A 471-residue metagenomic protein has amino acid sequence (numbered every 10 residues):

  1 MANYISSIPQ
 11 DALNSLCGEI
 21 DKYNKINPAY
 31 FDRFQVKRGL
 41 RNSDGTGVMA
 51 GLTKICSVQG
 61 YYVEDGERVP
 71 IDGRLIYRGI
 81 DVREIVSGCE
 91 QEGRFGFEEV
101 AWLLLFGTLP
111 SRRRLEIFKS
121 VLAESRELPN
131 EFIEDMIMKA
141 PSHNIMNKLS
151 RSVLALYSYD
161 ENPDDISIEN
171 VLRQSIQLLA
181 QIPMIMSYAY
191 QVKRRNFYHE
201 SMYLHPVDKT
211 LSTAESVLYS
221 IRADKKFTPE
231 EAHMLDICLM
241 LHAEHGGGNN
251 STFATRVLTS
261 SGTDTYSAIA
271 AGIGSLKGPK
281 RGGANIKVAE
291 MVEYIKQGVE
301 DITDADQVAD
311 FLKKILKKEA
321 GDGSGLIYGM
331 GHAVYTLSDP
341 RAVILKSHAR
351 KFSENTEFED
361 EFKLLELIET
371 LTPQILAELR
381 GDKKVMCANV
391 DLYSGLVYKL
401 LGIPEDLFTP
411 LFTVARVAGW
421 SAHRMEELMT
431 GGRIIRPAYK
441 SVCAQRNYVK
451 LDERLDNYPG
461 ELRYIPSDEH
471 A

Functional and structural regions predicted by a protein language model:
M1-A471: Non-transmembrane, aqueous-exposed alpha-helical and coiled segments at domain scale
